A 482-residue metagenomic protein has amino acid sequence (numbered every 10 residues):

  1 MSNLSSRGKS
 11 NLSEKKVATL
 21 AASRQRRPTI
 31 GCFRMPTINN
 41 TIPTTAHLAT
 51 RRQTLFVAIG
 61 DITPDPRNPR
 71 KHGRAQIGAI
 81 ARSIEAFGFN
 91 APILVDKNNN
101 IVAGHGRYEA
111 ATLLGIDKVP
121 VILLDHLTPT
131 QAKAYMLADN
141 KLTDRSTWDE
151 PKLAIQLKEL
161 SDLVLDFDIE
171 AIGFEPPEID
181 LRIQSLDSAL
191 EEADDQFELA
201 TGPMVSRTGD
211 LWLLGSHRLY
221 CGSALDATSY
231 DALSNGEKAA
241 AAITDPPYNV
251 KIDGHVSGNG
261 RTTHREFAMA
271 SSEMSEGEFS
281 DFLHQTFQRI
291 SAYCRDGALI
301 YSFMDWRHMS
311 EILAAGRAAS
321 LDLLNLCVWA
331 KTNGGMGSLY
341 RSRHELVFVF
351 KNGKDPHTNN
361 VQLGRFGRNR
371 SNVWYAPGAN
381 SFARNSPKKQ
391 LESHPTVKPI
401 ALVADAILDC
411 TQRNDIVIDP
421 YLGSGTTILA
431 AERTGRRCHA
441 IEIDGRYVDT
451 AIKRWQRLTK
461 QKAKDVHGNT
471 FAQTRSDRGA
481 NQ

Functional and structural regions predicted by a protein language model:
S2-K16, R24-A58: N-terminal leader/domain-start detector
S5, I30-F33, L48-V448, Q482: Core catalytic lobe of class I
R265-F267, K460-T470: Conserved phosphoryl-transfer catalytic core
D355-T358, L458-A463: Short, charged low-complexity linker/loop segments at the C-terminal edge of domains
T411-N414, W455, T459: Alpha-helix capping/termination and helix-coil
R446-R457: Short alpha-helix adjacent to the SAM-binding motif of class I
H467-Q482: C-terminal secondary-structure termini that scaffold catalytic or DNA-interacting sites
